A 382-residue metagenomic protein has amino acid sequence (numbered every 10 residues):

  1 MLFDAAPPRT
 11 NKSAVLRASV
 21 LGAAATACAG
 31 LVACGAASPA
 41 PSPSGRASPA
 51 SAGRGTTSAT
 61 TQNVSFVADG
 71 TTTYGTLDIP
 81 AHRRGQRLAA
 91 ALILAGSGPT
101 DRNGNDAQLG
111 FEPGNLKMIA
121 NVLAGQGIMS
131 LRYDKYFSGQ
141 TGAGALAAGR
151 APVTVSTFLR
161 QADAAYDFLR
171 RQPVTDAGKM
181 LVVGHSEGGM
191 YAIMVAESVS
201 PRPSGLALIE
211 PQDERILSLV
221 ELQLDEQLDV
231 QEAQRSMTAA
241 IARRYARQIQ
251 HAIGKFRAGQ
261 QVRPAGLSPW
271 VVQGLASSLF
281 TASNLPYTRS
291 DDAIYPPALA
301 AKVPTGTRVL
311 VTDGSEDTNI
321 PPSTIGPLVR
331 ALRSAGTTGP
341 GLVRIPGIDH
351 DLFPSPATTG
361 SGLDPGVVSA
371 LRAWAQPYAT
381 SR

Functional and structural regions predicted by a protein language model:
P49-Q86: N-terminal cap/lid segment of alpha/beta-hydrolase-fold proteins
R83-R87, A91-G125: Short, surface-exposed "cap/lid" segments of acyl-processing enzymes
A151-Q172: Alpha/beta-hydrolase active-site loop
F168-V174, G178-L228: Primarily recognizes the serine-hydrolase "nucleophile elbow" in alpha/beta-hydrolase and SGNH/GDSL folds
A207-K302: Accessory cap/linker subdomain of secreted extracellular hydrolases
V311-D313, D317: Short beta-strand/loop motif that positions the catalytic acidic residue of the alpha/beta-hydrolase fold
T318-T324: Conserved alpha/beta-hydrolase "acid-adjacent" motif
I348-L352, A357-R382: Catalytic active-site module of serine/aspartate enzymes centered on a nucleophile-bearing elbow/loop
